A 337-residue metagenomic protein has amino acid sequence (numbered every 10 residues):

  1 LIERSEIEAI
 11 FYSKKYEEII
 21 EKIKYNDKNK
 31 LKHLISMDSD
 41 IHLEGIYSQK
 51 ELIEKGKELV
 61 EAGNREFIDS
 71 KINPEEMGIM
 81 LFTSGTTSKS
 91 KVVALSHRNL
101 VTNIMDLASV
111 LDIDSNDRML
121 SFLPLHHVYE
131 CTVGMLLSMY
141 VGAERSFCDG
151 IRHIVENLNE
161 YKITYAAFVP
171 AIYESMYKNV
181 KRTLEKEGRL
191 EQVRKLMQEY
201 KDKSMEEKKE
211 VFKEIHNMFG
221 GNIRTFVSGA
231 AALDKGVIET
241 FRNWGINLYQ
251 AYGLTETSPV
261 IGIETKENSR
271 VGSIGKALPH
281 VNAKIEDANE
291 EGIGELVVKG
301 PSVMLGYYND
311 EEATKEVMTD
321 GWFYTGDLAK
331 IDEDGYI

Functional and structural regions predicted by a protein language model:
L1-E54: Structural core segment of the AMP-binding/adenylate-forming
S36, K57-F82, K89, D112-R118: Conserved pre-ATP/AMP-binding loop-to-beta segment of ANL
S39, R194-I246: Short gly/Ser/Thr-rich phosphate-binding loop of adenylate-forming enzymes
G78-I104: Conserved AMP-binding A3 loop
H97, L233-K235, R242-N247, L254-G272 (+2 more regions): Active-site loops of AMP-binding adenylate-forming
V101-R118, L125-E214, N222: Conserved AMP-binding/adenylation subdomain of ANL enzymes
N103-L107, S175-V180, F226-V227, K235-E239 (+2 more regions): Adenylate-forming
A277, K284-E286, E290-I337: Conserved ATP-binding/catalytic segment of the ANL
